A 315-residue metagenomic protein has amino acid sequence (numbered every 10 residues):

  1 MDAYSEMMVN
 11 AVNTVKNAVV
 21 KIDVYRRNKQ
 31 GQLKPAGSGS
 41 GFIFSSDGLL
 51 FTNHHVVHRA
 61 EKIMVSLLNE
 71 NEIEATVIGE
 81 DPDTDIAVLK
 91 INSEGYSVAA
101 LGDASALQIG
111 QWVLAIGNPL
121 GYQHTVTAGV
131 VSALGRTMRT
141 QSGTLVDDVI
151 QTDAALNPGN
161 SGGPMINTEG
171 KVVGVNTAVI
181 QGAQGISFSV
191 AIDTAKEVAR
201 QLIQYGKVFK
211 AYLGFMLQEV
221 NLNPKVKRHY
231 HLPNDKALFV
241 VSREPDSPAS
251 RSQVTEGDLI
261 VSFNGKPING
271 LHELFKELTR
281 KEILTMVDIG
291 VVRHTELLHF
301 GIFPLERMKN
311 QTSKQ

Functional and structural regions predicted by a protein language model:
M1-R228, P233-K236, T279, T295 (+1 more regions): Serine-dependent protease modules
L50-F51, A249-L271: Conserved PDZ fold ligand-binding element
E94-V98, L238-E244, I268-H272: Short, structured beta-strand/loop micro-motifs enriched in basic residues and often containing a Trp
G162, A199-R200, V241, S250 (+2 more regions): Generic hydrophobic alpha-helical scaffold/packing signal
F215, R243, G257, P267-L271 (+2 more regions): PDZ peptide-recognition modules
F300-I302: Edge beta-strands of extracellular beta-sandwich domains
